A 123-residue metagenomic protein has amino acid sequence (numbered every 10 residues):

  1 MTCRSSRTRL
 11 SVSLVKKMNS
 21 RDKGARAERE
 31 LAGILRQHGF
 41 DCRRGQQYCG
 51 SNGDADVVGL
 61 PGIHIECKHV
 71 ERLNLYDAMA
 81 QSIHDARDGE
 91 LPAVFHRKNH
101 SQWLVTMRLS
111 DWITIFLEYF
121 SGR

Functional and structural regions predicted by a protein language model:
M1-R123: Catalytic phosphate/metal-binding cores of nucleic-acid and nucleotide-processing enzymes, i.e., regions that mediate
